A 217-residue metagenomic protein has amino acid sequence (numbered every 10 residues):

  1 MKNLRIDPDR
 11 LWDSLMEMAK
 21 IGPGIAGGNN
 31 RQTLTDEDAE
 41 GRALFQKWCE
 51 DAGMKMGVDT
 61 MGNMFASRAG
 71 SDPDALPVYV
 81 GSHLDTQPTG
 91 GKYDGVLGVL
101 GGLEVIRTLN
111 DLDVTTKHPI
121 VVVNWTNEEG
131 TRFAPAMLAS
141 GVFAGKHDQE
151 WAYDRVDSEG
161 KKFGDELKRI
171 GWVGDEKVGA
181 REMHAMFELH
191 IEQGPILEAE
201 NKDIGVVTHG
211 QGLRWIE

Functional and structural regions predicted by a protein language model:
K2-T35: N-terminal capping segment at the start of a domain
L11-S14, P73-V80, L213-E217: Short coil-to-beta-strand
M18, V80, G90-E129, I216-E217: Alpha-helical metal-binding/catalytic segments enriched in His/Glu/Asp
G24-A69: A non-catalytic alpha/beta surface segment that caps or lines the substrate-entry region of metallo-dependent hydrolase
M56-K92: Active-site cofactor/substrate anionic-group-binding motifs, chiefly glycine- and Lys/Arg-rich phosphate-binding loops
G62-M64, L84-T86, I120-T131, Q193: Acidic, glycine-rich active-site loops and adjacent beta-strand->loop/helix elements that engage anionic groups
N127-E128, R132-E217: Midchain, well-structured core segments that form catalytic/ion-binding scaffolds
